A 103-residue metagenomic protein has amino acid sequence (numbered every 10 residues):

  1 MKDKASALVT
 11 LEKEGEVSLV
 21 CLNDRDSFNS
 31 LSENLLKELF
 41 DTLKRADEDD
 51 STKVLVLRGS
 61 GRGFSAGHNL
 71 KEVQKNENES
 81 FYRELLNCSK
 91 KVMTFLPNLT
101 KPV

Functional and structural regions predicted by a protein language model:
M1-S60: Conserved CoA-thioester-binding segment of acyl-CoA-metabolizing enzymes
E12-E14, S65, N98: A generic fold-level signal
K37, G59-F95: Glycine- (often His-adjacent) and acidic-residue-rich active-site loop that binds/positions the CoA thioester
R45-E48, K75, F95-N98: Secondary-structure boundary motif
K101-V103: A short, small-residue-rich loop immediately preceding and capping a beta-strand
